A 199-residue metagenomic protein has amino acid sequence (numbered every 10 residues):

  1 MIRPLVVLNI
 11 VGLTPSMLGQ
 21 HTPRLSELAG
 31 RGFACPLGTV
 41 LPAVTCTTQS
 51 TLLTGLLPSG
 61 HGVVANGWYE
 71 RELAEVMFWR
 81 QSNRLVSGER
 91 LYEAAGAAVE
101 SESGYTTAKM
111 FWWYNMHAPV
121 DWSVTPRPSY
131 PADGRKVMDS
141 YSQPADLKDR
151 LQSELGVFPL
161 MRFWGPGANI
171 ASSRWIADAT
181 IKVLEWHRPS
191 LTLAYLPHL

Functional and structural regions predicted by a protein language model:
M1-I2, G134: Short hydrophobic "helix-edge" motifs at membrane interfaces and signal-peptide entry regions
I2-L18, E27-L28, L52, A95 (+1 more regions): Beta-strand elements within well-structured catalytic alpha/beta cores of enzymes that handle phosphate/sulfate esters
L5, N9, A29-A34, Q49 (+3 more regions): Functionally constrained cores in energy, signaling, and assembly domains
V6-I10, G30-C35, T45-T48, G67-R80: Glycine-/proline-rich flexible loop or hinge segments
L8, L13, Q20-P23, R90 (+2 more regions): Generic recognition of stable, solvent-exposed alpha-helical segments in well-folded globular domains
V11, L25-L28, T39-V40, Q81 (+1 more regions): Short linear motifs at secondary-structure transitions and domain/linker junctions
S16-G60, A108: Short, structured active-site-proximal loop/turn typified by the sulfatase FGly-forming signature C/S-X-P-X-R
L56-L199: His/Asp/Glu-rich, glycine-adjacent segments that coordinate divalent cations and/or stabilize oxyanion chemistry on
